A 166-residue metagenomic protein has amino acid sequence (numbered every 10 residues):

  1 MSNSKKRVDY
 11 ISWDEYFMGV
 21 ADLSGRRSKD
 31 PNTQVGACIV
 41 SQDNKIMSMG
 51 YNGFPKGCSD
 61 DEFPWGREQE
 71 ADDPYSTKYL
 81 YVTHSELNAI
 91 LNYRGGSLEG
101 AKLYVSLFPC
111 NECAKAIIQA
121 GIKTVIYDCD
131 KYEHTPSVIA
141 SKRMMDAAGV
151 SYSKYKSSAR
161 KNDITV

Functional and structural regions predicted by a protein language model:
M1-V166: Zinc-dependent deaminase catalytic domain
